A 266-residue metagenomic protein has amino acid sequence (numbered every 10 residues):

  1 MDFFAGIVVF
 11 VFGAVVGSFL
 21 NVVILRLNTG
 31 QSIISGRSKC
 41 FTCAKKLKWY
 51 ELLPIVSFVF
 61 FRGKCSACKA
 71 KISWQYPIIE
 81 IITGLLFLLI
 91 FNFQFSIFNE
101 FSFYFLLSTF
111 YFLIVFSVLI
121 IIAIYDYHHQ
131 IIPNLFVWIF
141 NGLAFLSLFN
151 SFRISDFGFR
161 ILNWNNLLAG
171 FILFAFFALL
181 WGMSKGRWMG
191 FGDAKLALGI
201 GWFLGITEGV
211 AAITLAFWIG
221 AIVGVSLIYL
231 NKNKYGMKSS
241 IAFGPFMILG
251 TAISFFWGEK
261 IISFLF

Functional and structural regions predicted by a protein language model:
D2-V15, F87, S147-F152, G250-F266: Hydrophobic alpha-helical transmembrane segments
V9, Y111-I219, G224, S263-F266: Functional transmembrane core segments of multi-pass inner-membrane proteins
G17, D193, A242: Short, conserved phosphate/pyrophosphate- and ester-handling motifs at nucleotide-, phospho-/glycolipid
L20, I24, L86, I90 (+7 more regions): Alpha-helical membrane-inserting segments
L20-L27, R62-A70, L119-I131, A178-W188 (+1 more regions): C-terminal ends of transmembrane helices
L20-Q75: Membrane-proximal soluble regions of multi-pass membrane proteins
I90-L107, Y111, R153-L162: Arg/Gly-rich low-complexity intrinsically disordered repeat tracts
S226-I253: Interfacial loop-to-transmembrane junctions
